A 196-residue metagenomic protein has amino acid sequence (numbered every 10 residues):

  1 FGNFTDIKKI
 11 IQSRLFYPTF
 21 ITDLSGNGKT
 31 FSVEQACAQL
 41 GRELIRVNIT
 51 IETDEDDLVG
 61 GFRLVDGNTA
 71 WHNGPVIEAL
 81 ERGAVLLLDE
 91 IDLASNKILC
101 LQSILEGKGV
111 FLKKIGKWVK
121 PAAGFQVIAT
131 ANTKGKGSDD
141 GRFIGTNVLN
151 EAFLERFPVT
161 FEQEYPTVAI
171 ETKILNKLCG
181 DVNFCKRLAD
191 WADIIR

Functional and structural regions predicted by a protein language model:
F1-R196: C-terminal regulatory/interaction module of P-loop NTP-utilizing enzymes
